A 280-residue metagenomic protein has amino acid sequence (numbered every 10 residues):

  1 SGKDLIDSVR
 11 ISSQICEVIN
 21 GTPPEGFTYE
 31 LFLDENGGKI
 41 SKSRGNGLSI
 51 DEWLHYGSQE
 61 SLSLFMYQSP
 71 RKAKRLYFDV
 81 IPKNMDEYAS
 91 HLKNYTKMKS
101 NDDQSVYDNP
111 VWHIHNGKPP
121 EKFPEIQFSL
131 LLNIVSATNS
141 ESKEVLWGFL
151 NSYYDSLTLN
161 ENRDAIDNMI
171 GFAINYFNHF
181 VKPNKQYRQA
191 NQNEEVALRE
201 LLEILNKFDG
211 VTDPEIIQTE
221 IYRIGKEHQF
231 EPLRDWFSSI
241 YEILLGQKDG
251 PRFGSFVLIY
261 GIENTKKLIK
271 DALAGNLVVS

Functional and structural regions predicted by a protein language model:
S1-G2, W236: Flexible, glycine/proline-enriched loop segments at strand-loop-helix junctions that form or flank small-ligand binding
K3-R10, I19, E25, Y29-G171 (+1 more regions): Catalytic adenosine-cofactor/nucleotide-binding cores of aminoacyl-tRNA synthetases and other
S13: Catalytic nucleotidyl-transfer cores of nucleotide-processing enzymes
C16: Zn2+-dependent metallopeptidase catalytic core
Y95, Q104-K118, F180-N184, K207 (+1 more regions): Short amphipathic alpha-helical segments and their helix-coil junctions
F128-K143, N193-I262, A272: Helix-rich, typically C-terminal accessory recognition domains appended to large enzymatic cores
S142-L205, I221: Small-residue-rich helix-loop
